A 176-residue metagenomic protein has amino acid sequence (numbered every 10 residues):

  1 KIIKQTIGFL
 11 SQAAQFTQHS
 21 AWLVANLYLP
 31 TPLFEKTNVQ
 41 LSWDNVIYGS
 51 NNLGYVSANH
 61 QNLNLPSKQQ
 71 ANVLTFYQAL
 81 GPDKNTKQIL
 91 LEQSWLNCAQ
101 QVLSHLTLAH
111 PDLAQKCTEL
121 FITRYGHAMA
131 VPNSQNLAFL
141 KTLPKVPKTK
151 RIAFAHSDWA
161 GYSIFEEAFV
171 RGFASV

Functional and structural regions predicted by a protein language model:
K1-S42: Central helical "cap/lid" subdomain
F16, F34-V176: Conserved flavin/dinucleotide-binding core of flavoenzymes
